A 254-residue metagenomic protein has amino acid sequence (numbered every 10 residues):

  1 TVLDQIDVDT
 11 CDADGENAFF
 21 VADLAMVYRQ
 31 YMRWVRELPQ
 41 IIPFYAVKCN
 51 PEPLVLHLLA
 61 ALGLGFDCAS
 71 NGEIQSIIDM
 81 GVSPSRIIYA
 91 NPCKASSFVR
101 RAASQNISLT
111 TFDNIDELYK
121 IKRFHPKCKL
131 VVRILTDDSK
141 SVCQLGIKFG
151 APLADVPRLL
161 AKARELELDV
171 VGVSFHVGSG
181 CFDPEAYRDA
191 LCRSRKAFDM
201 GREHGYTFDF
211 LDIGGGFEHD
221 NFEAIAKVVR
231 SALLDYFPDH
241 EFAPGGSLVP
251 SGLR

Functional and structural regions predicted by a protein language model:
T1-T110, I115-C128, E165, D169 (+2 more regions): A charged N-terminal "starter" segment
Q30, V55, E73, F98 (+3 more regions): A general structural detector for well-ordered alpha-helical segments in enzyme core domains, enriched
A46, D113, V131-L135, S174-H176 (+1 more regions): Short beta-strand segments
E73-Q75, A95-F98, L135-I147, V177-F182: Conserved radical SAM core fold
S104-T110, V142-A151, S179-Y187: Flexible, glycine/proline-enriched loop segments at strand-loop-helix junctions that form or flank small-ligand binding
D113-D169: Conserved anion-binding
E165-S179: Internal alpha/beta core interface subdomains
A186-R254: C-terminal active-site-proximal or functional interface alpha/beta core segments in diverse enzymes
